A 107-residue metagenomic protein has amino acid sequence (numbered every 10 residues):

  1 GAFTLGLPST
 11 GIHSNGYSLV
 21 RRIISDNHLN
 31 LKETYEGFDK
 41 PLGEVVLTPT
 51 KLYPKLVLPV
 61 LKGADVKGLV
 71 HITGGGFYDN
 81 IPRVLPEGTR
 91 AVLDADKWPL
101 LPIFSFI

Functional and structural regions predicted by a protein language model:
G1-E33: Phosphate/diphosphate-binding glycine-rich loops and adjacent basic-rich segments that engage nucleotide
N30-I107: Glycine-/charge-enriched secondary-structure boundary and capping motifs
